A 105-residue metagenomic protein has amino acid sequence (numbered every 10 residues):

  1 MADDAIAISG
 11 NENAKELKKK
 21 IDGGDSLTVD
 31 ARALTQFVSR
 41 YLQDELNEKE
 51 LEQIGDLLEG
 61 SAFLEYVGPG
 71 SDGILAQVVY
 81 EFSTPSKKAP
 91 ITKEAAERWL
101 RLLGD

Functional and structural regions predicted by a protein language model:
M1-D105: Acidic, Ser/Pro/Thr-rich low-complexity regulatory regions and the short amphipathic helical interaction modules they
